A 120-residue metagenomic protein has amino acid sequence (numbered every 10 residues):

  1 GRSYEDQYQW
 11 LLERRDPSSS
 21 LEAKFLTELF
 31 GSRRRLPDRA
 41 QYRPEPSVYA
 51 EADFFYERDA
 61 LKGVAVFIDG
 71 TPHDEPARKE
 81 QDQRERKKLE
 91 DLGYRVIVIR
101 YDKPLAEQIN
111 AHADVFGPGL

Functional and structural regions predicted by a protein language model:
G1-L120: Nucleic-acid endo/exonuclease domains
